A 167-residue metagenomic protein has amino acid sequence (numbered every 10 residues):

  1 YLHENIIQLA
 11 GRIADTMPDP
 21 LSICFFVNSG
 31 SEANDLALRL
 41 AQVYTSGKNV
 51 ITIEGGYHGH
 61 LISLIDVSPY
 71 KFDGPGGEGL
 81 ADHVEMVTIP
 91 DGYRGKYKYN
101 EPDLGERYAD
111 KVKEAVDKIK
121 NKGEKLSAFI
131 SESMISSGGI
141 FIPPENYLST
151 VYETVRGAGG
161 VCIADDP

Functional and structural regions predicted by a protein language model:
Y1, D103, G138-I142: Alpha-helix capping and helix-loop boundary segments enriched in small/acidic/polar residues
Y1-I7, I135: A glycine-/small-polar-enriched, mobile loop at the entrance of the PLP active site in fold-type I
G11-A128, E145-N146: PLP-dependent aspartate aminotransferase-fold enzymes
G56, M134-S136: Short glycine-rich anion-binding loops that position phosphate/pyrophosphate groups of nucleotides and phosphorylated
I89-G92, M134, P167: Active-site beta-loop-alpha junctions enriched in small/polar residues
F141-P167: Catalytic PLP-binding core of fold-type I/II PLP enzymes
